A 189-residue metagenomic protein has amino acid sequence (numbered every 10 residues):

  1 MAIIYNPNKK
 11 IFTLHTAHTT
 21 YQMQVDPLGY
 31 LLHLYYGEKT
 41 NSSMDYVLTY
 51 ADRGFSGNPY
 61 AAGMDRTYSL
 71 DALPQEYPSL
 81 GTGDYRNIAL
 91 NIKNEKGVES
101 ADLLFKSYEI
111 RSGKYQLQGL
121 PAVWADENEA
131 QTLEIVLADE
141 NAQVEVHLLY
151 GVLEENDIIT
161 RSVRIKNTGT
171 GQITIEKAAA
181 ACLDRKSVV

Functional and structural regions predicted by a protein language model:
M1-V189: N-terminal accessory beta-strand-rich subdomains and adjacent acidic, glycine-rich linkers that precede catalytic cores
